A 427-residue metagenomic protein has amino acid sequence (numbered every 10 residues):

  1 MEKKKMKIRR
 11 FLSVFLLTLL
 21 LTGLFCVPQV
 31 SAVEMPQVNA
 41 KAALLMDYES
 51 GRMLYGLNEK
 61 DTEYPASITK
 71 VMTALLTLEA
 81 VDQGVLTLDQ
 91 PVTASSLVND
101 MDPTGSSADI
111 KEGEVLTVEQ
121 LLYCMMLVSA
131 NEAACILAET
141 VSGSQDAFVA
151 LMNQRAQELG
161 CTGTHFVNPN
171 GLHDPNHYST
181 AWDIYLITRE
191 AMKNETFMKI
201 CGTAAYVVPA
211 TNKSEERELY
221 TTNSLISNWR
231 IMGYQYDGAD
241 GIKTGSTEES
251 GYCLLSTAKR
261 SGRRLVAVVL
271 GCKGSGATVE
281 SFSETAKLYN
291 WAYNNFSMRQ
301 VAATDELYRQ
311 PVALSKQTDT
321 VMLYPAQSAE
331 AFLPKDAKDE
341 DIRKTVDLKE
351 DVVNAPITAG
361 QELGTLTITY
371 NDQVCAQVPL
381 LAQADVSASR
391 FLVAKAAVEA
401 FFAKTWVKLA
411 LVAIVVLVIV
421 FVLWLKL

Functional and structural regions predicted by a protein language model:
M1-I8: N-terminal secretory signal peptides that target proteins for export/translocation
I8-S31, V416-K426: Sec-dependent N-terminal signal peptides of Gram-positive bacterial secreted proteins and lipoproteins
R9-S13, E119, K408: Alpha-helical transmembrane segments of integral membrane proteins
C26-W182, L186-E195, K199: Active-site-adjacent loops and short helices of periplasmic peptidoglycan-processing enzymes
C161-H165, P175-Y178, W182-K426: Domain-terminus/edge residues, biased toward the C-terminal soluble/receptor-binding domains of extracytoplasmic
